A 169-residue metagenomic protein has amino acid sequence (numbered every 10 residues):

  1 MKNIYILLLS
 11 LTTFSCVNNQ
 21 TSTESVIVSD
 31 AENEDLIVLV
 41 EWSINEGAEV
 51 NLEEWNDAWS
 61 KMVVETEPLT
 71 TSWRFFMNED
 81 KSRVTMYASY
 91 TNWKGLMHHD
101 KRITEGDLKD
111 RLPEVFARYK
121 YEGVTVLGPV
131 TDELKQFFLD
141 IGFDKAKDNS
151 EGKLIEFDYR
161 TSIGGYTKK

Functional and structural regions predicted by a protein language model:
K2-L7: Sec-dependent signal peptide recognition, specifically the positively charged N-region followed immediately by
F14-S15: C-terminal motif of bacterial Sec signal peptides marking the signal peptidase cleavage site
N18-S29: Bacterial Sec signal peptide processing site at the extreme N-terminus
S29-L36, M77-D80: Short, flexible turn/loop "capping" segments at secondary-structure junctions
D35-S43: Active-site-flanking beta-strand signature of metal-NTP-handling nucleotidyl enzymes and homologous cyclase-like
S43-N56: Short, surface-exposed ligand-recognition loops at beta-strand->loop->(often short) alpha-helix junctions that present
V64-T71, S89-D158, T167: An amphipathic, aromatic/His-enriched active-site/gating alpha helix that lines ligand/cofactor pockets
F76-K81, V115-Y119: A short beta-turn/loop motif at secondary-structure boundaries
